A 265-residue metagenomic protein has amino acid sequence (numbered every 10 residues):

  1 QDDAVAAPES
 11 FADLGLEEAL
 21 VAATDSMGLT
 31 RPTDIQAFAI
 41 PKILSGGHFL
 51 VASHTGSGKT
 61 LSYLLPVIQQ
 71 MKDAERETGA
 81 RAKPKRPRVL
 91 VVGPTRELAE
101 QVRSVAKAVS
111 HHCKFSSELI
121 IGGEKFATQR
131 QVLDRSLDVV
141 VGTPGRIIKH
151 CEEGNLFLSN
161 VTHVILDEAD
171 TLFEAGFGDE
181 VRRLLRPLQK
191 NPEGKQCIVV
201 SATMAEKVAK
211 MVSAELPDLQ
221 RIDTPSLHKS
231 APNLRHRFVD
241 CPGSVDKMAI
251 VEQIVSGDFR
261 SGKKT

Functional and structural regions predicted by a protein language model:
D2-K263: SF2 DExD/H RNA helicase N-terminal ATP-binding lobe
